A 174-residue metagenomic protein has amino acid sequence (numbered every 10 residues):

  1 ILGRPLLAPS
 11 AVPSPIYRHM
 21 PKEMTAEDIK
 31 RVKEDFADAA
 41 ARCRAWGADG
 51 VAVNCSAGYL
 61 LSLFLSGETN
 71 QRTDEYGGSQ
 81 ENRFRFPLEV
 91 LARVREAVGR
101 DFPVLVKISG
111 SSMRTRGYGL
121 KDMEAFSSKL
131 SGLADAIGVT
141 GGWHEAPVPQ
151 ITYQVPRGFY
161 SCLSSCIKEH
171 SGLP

Functional and structural regions predicted by a protein language model:
I1-P174: Flavin-dependent oxidoreductase catalytic cores
